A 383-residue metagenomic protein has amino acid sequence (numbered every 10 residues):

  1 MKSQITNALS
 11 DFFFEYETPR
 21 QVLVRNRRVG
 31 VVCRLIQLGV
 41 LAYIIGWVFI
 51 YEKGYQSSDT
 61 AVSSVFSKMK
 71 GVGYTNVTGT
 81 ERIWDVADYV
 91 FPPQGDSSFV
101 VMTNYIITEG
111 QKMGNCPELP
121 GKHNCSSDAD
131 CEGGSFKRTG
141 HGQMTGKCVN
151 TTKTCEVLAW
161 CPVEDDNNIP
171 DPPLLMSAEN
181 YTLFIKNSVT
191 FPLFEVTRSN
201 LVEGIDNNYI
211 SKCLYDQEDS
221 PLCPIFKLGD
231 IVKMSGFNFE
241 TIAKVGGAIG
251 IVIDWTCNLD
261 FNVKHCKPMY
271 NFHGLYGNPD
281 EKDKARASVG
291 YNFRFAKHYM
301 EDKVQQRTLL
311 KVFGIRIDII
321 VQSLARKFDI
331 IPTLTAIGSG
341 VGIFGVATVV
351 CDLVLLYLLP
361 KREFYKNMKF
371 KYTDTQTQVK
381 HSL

Functional and structural regions predicted by a protein language model:
M1-F13, E17, T78, R82 (+4 more regions): Solvent-exposed, extramembrane regions of membrane proteins
K2-V24, V312-S323: Membrane-proximal N-terminal segments immediately preceding the first transmembrane helix
F12, I242-V245, Q306-R307: Beta-strand elements of modular eukaryotic interaction domains
Y16-D59, A325-L359: Alpha-helical transmembrane segments
Q21, V32, V252, M269 (+1 more regions): Beta-strand-rich binding-surface signature of beta-sandwich/beta-barrel folds used to engage anionic ligands
V31, F239-T241, E301-V304: Eukaryotic intrinsically disordered and solvent-exposed regulatory patches
L38, A42-H273: Long, solvent-exposed, non-transmembrane segments immediately flanking or lying between transmembrane helices
K267-L383: Membrane-proximal extracellular juxtamembrane segment immediately upstream of a following transmembrane helix
